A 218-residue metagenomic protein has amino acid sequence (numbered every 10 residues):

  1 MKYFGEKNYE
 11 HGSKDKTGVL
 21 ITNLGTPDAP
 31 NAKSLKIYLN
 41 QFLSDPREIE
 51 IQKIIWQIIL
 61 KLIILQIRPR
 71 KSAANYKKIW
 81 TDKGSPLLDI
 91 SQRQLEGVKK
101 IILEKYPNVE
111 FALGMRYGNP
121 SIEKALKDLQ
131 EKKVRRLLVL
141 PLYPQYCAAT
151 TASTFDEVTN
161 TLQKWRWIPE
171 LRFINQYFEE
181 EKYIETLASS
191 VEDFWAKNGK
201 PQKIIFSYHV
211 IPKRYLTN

Functional and structural regions predicted by a protein language model:
M1-N218: Active-site-proximal alpha-helix that buttresses catalytic centers in soluble enzyme cores
